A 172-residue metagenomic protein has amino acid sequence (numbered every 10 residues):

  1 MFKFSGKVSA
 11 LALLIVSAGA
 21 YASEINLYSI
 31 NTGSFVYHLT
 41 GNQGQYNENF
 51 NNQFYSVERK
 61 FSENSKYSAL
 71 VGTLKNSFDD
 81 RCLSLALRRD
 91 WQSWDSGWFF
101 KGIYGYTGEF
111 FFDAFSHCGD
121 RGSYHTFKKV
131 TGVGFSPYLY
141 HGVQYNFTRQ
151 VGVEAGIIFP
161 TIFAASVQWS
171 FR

Functional and structural regions predicted by a protein language model:
M1-N26: Cleavable N-terminal export/targeting peptides
S23-E24, S29-S68, G72-R172: Outer-membrane beta-barrel transmembrane domain signature
